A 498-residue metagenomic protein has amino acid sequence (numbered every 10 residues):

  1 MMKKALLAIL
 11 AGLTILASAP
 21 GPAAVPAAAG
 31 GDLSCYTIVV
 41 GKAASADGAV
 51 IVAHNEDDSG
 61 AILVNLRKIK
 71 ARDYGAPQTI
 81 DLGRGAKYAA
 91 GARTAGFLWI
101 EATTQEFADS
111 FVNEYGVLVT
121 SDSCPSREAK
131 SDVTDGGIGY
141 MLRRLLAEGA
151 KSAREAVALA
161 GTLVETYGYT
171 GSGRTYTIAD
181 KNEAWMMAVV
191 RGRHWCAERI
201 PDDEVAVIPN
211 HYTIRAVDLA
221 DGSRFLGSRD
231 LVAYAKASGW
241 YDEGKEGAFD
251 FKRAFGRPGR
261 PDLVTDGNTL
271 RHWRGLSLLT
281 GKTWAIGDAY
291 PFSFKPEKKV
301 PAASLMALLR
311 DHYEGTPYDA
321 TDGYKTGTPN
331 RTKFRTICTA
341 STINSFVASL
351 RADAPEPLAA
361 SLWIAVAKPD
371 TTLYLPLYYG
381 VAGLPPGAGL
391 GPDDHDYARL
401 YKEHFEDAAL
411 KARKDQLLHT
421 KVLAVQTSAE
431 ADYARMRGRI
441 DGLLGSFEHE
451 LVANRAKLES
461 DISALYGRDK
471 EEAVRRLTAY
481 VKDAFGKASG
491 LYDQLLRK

Functional and structural regions predicted by a protein language model:
M1-I9: Bacterial N-terminal signal peptides that target proteins for export
A8-A17: Bacterial N-terminal signal peptides
V25-T37, T321-G327, F334: Short, Gly/Pro- and small/polar-rich lid/capping loops
P26-G139, L159-S293, E297: A contiguous strand-loop segment
A156-E165, L305-L309: Short, well-structured alpha-helical segments that form the helix of a local strand-helix-strand
L263-R331, R335-A340, A431, F447: Accessory, solvent-exposed terminal regions and/or long lumenal/extracellular loops of proteins
Y318-E450: Substrate-recognition/cap regions that form aromatic- and gly/pro-loop-enriched pockets for small-molecule ligands
S428-K498: Histidine-centered catalytic/metal-binding microenvironments
